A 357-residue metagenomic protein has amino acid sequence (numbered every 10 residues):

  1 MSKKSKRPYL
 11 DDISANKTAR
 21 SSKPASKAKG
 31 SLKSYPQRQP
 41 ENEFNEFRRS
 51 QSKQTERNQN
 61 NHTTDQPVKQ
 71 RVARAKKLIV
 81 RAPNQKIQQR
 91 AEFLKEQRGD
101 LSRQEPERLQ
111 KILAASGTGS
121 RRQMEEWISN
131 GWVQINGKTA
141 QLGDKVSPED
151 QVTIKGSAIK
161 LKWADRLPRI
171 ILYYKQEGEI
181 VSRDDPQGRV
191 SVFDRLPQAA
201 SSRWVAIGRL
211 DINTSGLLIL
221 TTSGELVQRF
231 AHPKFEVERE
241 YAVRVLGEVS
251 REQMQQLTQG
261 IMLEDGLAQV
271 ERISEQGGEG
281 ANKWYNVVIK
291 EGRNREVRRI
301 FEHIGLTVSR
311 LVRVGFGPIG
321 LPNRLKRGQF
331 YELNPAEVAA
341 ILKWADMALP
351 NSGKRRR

Functional and structural regions predicted by a protein language model:
M1-D100: Intrinsically disordered, Lys/Arg-rich low-complexity segments
K6-Y9, E41, I87-R357: Basic, flexible Lys/Arg- and Gly-enriched helix-loop patches that mediate nucleic-acid binding at interfaces with rRNA
